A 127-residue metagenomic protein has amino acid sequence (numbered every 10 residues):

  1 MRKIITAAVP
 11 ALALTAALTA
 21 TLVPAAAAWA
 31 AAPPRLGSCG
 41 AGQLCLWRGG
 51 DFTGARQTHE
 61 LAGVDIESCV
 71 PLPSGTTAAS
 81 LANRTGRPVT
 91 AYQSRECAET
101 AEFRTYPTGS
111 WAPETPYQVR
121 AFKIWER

Functional and structural regions predicted by a protein language model:
R2-R127: Compact beta-sheet-dominated domain cores in extracellular/mature segments
